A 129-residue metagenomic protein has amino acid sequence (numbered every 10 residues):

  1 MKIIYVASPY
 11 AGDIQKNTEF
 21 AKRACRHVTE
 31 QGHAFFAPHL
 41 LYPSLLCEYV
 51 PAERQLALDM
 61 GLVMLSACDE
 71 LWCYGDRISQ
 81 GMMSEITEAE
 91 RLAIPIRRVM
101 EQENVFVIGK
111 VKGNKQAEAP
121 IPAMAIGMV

Functional and structural regions predicted by a protein language model:
M1-A125: Catalytic phosphate/metal-binding cores of nucleic-acid and nucleotide-processing enzymes, i.e., regions that mediate
